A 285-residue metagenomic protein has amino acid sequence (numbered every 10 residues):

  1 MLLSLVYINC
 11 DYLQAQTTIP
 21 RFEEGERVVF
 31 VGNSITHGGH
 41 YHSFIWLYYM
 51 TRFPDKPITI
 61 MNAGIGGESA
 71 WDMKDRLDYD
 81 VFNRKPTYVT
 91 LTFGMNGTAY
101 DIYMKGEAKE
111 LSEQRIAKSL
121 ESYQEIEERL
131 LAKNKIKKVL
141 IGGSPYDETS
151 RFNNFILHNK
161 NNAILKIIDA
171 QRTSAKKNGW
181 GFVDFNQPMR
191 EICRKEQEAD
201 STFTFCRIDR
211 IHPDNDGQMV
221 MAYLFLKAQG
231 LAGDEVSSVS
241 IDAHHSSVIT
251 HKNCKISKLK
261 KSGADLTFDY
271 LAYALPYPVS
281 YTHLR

Functional and structural regions predicted by a protein language model:
M1-T17: Bacterial Sec-dependent N-terminal signal peptides
T17-Q124, S257, S262-P278: Conserved SGNH/GDSL esterase-like catalytic core that processes O-acyl groups on lipids and polysaccharides
E24, N178-G181, F203-I241: Histidine-centered active-site loop/cap adjacent to the catalytic His in serine esterases/O-acetyl transfer systems
N62-G64, G142, D184-Q187: Residue-level recognition of beta-strand->loop/alpha-helix junctions
Y79, K118-E121, E125-R129, K166-T173: Alpha-helical scaffolding segments of alpha/beta enzyme cores, especially the outer helices of TIM-barrel or partial
K133-K137: A short helix->loop->beta-strand "cap" motif at the edges of active sites that frequently abuts
E148-F185: Substrate-gating cap/lid alpha-helix
T282-H283: Conserved small/polar residues in nucleotide/adenosyl-binding loops
